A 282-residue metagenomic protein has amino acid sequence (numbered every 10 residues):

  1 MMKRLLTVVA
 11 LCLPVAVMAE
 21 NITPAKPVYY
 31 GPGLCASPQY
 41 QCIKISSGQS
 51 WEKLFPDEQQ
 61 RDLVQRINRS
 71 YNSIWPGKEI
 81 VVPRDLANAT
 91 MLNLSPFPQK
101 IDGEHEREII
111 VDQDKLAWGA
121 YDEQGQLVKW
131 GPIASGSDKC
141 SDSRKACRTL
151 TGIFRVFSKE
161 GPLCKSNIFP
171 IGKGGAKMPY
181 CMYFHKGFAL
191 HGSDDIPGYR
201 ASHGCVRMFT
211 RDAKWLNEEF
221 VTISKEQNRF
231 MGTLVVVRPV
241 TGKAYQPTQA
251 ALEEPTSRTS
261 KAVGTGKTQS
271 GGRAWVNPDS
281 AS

Functional and structural regions predicted by a protein language model:
M1-R4: Positively charged n-region of N-terminal signal peptides that target proteins for export
A10-A19: Hydrophobic h-region of N-terminal signal peptides that target proteins for export in Gram-negative bacteria
P24-Q59: Primarily a LysM-type cell-wall glycan-binding module
S37-Y40, Q59, W75-G77, G103-E106 (+6 more regions): Extracytoplasmic
S46-S73, L127-W130, E218-E219: LysM (lysin motif) carbohydrate-binding repeats in extracellular/periplasmic proteins that recognize
S73-L94: Short, structured interface segments
L86, L92-S141: A structural motif detector for short, solvent-exposed N-terminal "entry" segments of globular domains
K145-T151, L163-S282: Exported/periplasmic cell-wall-interacting domains
